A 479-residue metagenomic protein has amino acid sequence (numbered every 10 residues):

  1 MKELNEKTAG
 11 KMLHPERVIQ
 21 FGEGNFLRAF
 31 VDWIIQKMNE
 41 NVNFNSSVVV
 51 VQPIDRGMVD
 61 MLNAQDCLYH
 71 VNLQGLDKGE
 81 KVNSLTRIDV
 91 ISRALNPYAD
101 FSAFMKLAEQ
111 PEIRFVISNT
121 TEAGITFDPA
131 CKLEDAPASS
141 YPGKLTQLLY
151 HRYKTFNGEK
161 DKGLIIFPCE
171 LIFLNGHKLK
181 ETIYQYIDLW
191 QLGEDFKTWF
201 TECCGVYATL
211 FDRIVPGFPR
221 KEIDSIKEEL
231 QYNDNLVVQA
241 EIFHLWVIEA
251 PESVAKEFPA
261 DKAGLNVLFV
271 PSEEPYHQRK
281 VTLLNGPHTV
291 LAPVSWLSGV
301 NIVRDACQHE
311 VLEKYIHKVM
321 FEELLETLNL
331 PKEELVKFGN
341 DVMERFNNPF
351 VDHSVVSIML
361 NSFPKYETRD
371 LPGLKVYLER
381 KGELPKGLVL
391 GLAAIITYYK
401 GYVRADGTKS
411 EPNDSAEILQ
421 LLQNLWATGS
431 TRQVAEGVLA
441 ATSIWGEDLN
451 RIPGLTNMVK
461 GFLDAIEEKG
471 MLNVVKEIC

Functional and structural regions predicted by a protein language model:
M1-C479: Substrate/ligand-engaging "lid" and interaction regions
